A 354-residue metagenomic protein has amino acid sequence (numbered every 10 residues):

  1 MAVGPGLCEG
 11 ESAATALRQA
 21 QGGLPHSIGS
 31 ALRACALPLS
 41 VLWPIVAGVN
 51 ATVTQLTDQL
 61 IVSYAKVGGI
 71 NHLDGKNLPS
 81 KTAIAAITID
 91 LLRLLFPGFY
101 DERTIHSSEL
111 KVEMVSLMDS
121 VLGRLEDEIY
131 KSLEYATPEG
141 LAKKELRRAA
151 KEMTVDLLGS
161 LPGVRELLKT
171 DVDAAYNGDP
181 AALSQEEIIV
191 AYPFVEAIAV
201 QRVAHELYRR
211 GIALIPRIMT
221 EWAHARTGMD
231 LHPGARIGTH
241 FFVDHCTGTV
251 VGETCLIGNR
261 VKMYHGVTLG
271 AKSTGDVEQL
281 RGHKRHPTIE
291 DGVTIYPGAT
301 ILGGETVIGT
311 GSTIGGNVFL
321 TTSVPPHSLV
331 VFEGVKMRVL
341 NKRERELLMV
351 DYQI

Functional and structural regions predicted by a protein language model:
M1, A14-Q21, A31-R33: Short Gly/Ser/Thr- and charged-rich N-terminal loops/segments that act as flexible capping/hinge elements
S12, S27-S30, S40: Serine residues within intrinsically disordered or low-complexity segments
L42-E221, E346-I354: Terminal amphipathic alpha-helical/low-complexity segments used for targeting or macromolecular assembly
T227, H232-P233, G238-T239, D244-E253 (+11 more regions): Left-handed beta-helix
E278-L280, K284-R285: Regulatory activation segment
I301, V339, R343-Y352: C-terminal membrane-proximal segments flanking the terminal transmembrane helix
